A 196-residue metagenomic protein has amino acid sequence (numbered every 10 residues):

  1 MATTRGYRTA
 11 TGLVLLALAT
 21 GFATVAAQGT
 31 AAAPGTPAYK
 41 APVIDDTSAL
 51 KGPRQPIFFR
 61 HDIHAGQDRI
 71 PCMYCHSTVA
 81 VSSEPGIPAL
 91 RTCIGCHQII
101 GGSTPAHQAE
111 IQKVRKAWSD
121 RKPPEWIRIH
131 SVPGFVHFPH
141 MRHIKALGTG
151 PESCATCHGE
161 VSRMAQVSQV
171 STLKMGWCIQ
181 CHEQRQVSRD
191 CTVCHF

Functional and structural regions predicted by a protein language model:
A2-L13: Bacterial N-terminal signal peptides that target proteins for export
G12-G21: Bacterial N-terminal signal peptides
F22-A26: Sec/Tat signal peptide C-region and signal peptidase I cleavage site
Q28-G52, I100-V136, S188-F196: Primarily the internal scaffold of c-type cytochrome electron-transfer domains, especially repeated/multiheme c-type
G52-A106, P133-F196: Sequence context surrounding c-type heme c attachment/ligation sites in exported
